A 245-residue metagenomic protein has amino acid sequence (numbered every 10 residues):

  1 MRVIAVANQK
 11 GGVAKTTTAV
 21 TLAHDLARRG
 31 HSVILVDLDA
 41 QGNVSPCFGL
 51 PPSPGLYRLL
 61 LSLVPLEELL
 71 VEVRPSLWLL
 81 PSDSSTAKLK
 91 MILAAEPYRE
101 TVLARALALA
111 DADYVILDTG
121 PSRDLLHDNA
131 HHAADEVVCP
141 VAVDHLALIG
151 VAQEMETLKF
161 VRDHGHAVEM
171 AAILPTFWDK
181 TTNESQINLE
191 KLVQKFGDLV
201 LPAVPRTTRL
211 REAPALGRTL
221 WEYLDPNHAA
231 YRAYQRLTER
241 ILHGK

Functional and structural regions predicted by a protein language model:
M1-K245: P-loop NTP-binding core
